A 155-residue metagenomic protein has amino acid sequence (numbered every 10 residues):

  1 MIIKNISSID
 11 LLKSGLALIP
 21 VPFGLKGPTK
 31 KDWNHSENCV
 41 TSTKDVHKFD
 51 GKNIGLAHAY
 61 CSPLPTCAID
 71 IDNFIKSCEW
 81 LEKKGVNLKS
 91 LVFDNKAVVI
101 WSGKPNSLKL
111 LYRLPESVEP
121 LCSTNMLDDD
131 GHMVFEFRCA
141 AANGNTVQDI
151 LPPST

Functional and structural regions predicted by a protein language model:
M1-T155: Conserved phosphate/metal-binding and DNA-contacting active-site motifs used in DNA phosphodiester-bond processing
